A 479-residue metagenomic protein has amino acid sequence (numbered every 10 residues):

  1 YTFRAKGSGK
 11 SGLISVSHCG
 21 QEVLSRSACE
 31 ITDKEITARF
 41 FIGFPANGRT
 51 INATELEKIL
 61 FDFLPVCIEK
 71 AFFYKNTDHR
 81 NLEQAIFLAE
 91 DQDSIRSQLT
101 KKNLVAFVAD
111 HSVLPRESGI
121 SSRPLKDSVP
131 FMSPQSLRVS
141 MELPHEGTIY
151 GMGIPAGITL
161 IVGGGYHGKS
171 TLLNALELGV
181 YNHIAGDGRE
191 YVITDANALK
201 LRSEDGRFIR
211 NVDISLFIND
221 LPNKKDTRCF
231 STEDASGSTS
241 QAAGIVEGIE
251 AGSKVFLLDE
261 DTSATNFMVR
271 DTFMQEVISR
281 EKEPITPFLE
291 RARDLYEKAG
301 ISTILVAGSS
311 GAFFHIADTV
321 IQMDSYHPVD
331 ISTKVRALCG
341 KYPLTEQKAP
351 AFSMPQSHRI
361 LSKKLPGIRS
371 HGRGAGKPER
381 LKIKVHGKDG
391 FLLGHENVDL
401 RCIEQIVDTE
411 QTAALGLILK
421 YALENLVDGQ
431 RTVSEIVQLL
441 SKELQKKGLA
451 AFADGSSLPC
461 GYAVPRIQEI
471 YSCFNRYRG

Functional and structural regions predicted by a protein language model:
Y1-N103, L114: N-terminal accessory targeting/assembly segments
N52, R207, S215-S238, R270-I285: Flexible beta-alpha connector loops of hexameric P-loop NTPases
K102-L104, D110, Y166, L173-E204 (+2 more regions): Carboxylate/His-rich catalytic cores and anion/metal-binding grooves
P115-Y150, A185, I193-A198, R202-I209 (+1 more regions): N-terminal pre-Walker A segment at the start of P-loop NTPase domains
I149-Y181: Glycine-rich phosphate-binding P-loop
R228-S263: Phosphate-binding/switch loop-helix module in NTP-utilizing enzymes
I249-A292, Y296-E297, S309-A337: Conserved P-loop NTPase nucleotide-binding/switch module
E297-G300, V306-G479: Conserved NTP phosphate-binding and transfer environment spanning the P-loop NTPase/kinase superfamily
